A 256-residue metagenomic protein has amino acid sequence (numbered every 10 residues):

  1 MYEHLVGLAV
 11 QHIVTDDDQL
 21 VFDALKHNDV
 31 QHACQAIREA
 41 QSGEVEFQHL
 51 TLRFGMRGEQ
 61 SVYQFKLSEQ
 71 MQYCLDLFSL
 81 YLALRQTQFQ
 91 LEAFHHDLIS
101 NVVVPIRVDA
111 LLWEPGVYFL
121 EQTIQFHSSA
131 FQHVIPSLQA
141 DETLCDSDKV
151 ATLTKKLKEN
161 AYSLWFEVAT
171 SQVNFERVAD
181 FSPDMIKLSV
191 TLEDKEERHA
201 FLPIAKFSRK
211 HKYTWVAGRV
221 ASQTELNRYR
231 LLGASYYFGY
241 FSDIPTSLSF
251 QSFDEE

Functional and structural regions predicted by a protein language model:
M1-D29, A33-Q35, Q41, R53-F54 (+3 more regions): EAL-family c-di-GMP phosphodiesterase catalytic domain
Y2-H127: Bacterial c-di-GMP phosphodiesterase EAL domain
M56-Y81, V108-E114, F126-A161, V190-F207: EAL-type cyclic di-GMP phosphodiesterase domain
L98-V102, S129-V134, N160-Y162, D184 (+2 more regions): Short, well-ordered coil/turn segments that N-cap beta-strands
L112-Q125, C145-L153, V173-M185, Y229: Distinct, well-ordered alpha-helical segments
A161-S171: Sensor-1/coupling segment of RecA-like P-loop NTPase cores
